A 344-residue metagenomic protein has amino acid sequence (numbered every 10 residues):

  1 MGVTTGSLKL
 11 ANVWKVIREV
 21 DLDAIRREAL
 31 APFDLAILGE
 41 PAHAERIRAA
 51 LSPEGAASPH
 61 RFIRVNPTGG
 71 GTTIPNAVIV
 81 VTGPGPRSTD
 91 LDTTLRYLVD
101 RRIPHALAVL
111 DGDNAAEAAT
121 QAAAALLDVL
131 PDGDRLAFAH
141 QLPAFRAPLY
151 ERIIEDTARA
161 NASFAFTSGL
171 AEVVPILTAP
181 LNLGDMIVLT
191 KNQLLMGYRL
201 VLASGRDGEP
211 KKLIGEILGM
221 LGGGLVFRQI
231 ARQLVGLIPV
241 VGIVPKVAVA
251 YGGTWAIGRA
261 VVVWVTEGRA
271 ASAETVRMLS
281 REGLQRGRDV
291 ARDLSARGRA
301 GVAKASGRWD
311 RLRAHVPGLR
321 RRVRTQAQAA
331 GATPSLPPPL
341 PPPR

Functional and structural regions predicted by a protein language model:
M1-L170, L195, L202-K212, W255-R344: Terminal, membrane-proximal amphipathic helices and intrinsically disordered targeting/regulatory segments
E155-A256, A260: Membrane-inserting effector segments that mediate pore formation, membrane fusion, or transient membrane insertion
